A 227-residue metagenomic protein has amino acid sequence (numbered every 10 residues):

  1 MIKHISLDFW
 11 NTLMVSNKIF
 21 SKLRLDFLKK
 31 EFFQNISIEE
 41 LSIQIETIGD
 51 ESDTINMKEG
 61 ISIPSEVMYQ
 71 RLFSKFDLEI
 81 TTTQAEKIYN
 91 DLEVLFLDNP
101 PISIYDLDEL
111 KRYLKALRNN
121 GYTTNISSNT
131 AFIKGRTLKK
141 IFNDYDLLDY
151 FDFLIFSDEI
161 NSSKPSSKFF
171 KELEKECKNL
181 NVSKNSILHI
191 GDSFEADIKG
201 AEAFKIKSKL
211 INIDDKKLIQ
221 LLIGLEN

Functional and structural regions predicted by a protein language model:
M1-L7, V15-K18, F33, E39-E40 (+5 more regions): Asp-based, Mg2+/Mn2+-dependent phosphohydrolase catalytic module
I2-D106, N120: N-terminal helical cap/lid subdomain that shapes the substrate entry/recognition surface in HAD-like hydrolases
